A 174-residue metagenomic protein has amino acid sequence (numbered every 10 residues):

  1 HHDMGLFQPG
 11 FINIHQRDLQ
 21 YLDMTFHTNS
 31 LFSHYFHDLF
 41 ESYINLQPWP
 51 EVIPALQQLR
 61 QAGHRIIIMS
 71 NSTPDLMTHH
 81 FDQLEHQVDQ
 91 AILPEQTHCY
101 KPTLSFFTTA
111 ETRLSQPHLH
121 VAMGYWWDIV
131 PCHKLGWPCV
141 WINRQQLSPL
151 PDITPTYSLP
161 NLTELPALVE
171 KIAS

Functional and structural regions predicted by a protein language model:
H1-H37: A metal-dependent, Asp-based hydrolase signature
D3-G5, L39-S42, A91-I92, T112-S115: A short, structure-level motif marking secondary-structure boundaries and short turns
P9-Q16, H34-I67, L104: Short, acidic loop-to-helix structural element flanking the phosphoryl-transfer center in phosphate-processing enzymes
L22-T25, S42, P94-E95: Alpha-helix C-capping/helix-to-loop hinge sites
F26-S30, V52, H120: A broad, low-specificity signal for short, low-complexity segments enriched in glycine/proline and polar/charged
I53, Q57, H64-S174: Asp-based, Mg2+/Mn2+-dependent phosphohydrolase catalytic module
